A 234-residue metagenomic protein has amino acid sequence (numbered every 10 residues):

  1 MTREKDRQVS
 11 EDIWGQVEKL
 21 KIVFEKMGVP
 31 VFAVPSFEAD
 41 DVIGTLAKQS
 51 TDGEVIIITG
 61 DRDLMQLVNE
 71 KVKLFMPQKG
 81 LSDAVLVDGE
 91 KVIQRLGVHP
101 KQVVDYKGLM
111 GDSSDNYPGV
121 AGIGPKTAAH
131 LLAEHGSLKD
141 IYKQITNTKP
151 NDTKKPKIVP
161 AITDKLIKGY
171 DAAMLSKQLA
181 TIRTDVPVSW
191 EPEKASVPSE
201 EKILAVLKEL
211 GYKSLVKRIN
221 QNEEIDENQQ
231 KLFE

Functional and structural regions predicted by a protein language model:
M1-I58, L64-D83, D88, A173-L175 (+1 more regions): Noncatalytic, basic helical substrate-engagement surface that gates or grips nucleic-acid strands
T59-G60, A133: A conserved hydrophobic position in a structured secondary element of the catalytic/binding core that shapes
R62-D63, K126: Acidic, divalent-metal-coordinating active-site segment for phosphoryl/phosphodiester hydrolysis, typified by short
K71, A84-E234: Non-catalytic nucleic-acid-binding/docking modules located in mid-to-C-terminal regions of nucleic-acid enzymes
